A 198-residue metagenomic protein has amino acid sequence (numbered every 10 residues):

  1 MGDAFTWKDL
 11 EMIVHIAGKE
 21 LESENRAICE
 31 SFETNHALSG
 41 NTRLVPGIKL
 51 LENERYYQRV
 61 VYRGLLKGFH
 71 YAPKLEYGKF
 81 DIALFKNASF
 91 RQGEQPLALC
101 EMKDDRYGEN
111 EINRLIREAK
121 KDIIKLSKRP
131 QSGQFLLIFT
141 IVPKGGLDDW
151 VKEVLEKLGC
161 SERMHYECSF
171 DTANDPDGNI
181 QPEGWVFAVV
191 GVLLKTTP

Functional and structural regions predicted by a protein language model:
T6-E76: Acidic-basic catalytic patches of nuclease active cores, encompassing PD-(D/E)XK and other metal-cofactor nuclease
I13-V14, G18, L115-I124, W150-L158: Well-ordered, non-membrane alpha-helical segments in soluble/globular domains
L44-G47, E109-R117, D148-E153: Short, flexible/disordered intra-domain loops and linkers
G78-F80: Short beta-strand or tight-loop elements that sit immediately N-terminal to catalytic metal-binding acidic residues
I82-K86, E94-E109, L126: Conserved catalytic cores of phosphodiester-cleaving nucleases, focusing on short active-site segments
D105-K125, R129: Mg2+/Mn2+-dependent nuclease catalytic core
P130-L155: Nucleic-acid nuclease catalytic cores
E156-P198: Non-catalytic C-terminal interaction segments of nucleic acid-processing enzymes
